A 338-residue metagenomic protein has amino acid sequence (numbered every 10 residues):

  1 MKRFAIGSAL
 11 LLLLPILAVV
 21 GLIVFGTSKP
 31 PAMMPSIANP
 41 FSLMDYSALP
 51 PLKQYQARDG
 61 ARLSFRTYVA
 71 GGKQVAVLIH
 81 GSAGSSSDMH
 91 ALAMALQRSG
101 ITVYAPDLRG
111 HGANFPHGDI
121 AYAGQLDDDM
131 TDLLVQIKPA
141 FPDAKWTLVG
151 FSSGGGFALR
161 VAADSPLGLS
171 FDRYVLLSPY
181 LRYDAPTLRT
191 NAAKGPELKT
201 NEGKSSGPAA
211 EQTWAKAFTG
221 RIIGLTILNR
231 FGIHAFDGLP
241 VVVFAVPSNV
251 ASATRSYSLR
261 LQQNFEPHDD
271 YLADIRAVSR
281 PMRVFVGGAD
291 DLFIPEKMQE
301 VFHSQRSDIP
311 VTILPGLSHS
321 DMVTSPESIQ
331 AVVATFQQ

Functional and structural regions predicted by a protein language model:
R3-Q56, R62-R66: An N-terminal hydrophobic leader/cap segment in hydrolases
S82-M94: The serine-hydrolase catalytic nucleophile loop
S86, H111-A144: Catalytic nucleophile-loop/oxyanion-hole region of alpha/beta-hydrolase and closely related hydrolase-like folds
L96-F115: Conserved alpha/beta-hydrolase
V175-A185: Active-site nucleophile loop of the alpha/beta-hydrolase fold
V278, V284-V286: Short beta-strand/loop motif that positions the catalytic acidic residue of the alpha/beta-hydrolase fold
A289-F293, S320: Acidic catalytic loop of the alpha/beta-hydrolase fold
L317-E327: Catalytic histidine-centered segment of alpha/beta-hydrolase-like enzymes
